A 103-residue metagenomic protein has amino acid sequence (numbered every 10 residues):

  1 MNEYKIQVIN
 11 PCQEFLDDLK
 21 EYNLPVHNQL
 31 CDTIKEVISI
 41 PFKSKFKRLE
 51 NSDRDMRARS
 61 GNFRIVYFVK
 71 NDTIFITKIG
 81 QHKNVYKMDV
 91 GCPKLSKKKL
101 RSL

Functional and structural regions predicted by a protein language model:
M1-T33, L103: Arg/Lys-rich, positively charged N-terminal/basic patches that mediate binding to nucleic acids
N2-K5, D17, S60-F63, F68-L103: Enriched for short, Lys/Arg-rich terminal
N10-E14, R57-N62: A broadly tuned preference for mixed-charge, low-complexity surface segments
L24-N28, K43, I79: Non-catalytic, surface-exposed connector residues within folded enzymatic/regulatory domains
D32-R59, P93: A short, surface-exposed loop/turn module that caps and links secondary-structure elements
